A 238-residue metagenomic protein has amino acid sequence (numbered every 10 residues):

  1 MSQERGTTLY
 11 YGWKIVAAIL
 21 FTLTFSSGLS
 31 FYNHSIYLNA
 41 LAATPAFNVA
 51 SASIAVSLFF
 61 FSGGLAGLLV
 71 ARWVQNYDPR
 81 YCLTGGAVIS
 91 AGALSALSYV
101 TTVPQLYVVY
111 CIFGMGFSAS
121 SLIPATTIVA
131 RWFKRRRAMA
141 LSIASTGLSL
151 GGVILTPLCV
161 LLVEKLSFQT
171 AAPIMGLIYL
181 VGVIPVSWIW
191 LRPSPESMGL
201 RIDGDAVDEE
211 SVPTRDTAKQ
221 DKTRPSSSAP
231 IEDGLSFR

Functional and structural regions predicted by a protein language model:
M1-T22, P225-R238: Cytosolic juxtamembrane N-terminal segment immediately preceding the first transmembrane helix of multi-pass
K14-V49, G67-V70, T156: Extracytoplasmic
T24, A93, P104-S120: Hydrophobic core of transmembrane alpha-helices in multi-pass small-molecule transporters, especially MFS/SLC-type
L41, A119-F133: Intracellular juxtamembrane helix-capping segments at the cytosolic ends of symmetry-related transmembrane helices
F59-G64, S149-G151: Short hydrophobic/small-residue motifs within alpha-helical transmembrane segments of multi-pass transporter-like
L65-P104: Conserved MFS/SLC helix-loop-helix module at the cytosolic interface between two early adjacent transmembrane helices
I143-A144, L148-M198: Helix-loop-helix hairpin linking two adjacent transmembrane segments in secondary transporters
R192-D233: Flexible cytoplasmic inter-helical loops of multi-pass small-molecule transporters
